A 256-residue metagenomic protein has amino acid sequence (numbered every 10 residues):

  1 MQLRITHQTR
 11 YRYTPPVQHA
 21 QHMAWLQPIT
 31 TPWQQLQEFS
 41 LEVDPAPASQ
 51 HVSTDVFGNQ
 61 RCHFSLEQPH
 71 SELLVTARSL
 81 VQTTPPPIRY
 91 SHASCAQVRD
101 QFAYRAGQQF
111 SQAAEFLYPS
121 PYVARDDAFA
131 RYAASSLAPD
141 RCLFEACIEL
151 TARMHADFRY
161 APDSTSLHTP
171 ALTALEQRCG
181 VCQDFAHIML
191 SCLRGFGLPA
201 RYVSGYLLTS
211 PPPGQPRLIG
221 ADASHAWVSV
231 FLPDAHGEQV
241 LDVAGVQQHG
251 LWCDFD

Functional and structural regions predicted by a protein language model:
M1-R131: Linear, non-domain "peripheral" regions
T9, Q37, R178-Q183, R217-D222: Short alpha-helix boundary/capping motifs
P28-Q37, Q108, H155-F158, Q183-H187 (+1 more regions): Short low-complexity stretches enriched in small and charged residues
S53, A156, D163-S166, A171 (+3 more regions): Glycine-rich, flexible loop/turn motifs
P85-I88, P162, L193, G197-A200: Long, hydrophobic, amphipathic alpha-helical segments used as structural scaffolds
Q97-G180, I188: Secondary-structure boundary elements
A152, D184-D256: Hydrophobic/aromatic-rich core segments of domains that either
